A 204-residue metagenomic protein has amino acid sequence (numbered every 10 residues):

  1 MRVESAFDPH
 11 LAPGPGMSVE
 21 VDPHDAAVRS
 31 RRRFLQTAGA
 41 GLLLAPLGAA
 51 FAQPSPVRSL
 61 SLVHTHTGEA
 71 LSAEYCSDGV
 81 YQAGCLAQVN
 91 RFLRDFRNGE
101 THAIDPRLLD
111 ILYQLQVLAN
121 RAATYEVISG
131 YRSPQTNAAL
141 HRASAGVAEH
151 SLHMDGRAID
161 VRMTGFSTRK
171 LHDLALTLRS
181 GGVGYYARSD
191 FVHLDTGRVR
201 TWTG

Functional and structural regions predicted by a protein language model:
M1-R29: N-terminal secretory signal peptides
A27-R33, L42-P56: N-terminal twin-arginine translocation
Q53, R58-V63, G146-G204: Catalytic cores and adjacent binding grooves of peptidoglycan-active enzymes
V57-S61, T67, L71-F92: N-terminal intrinsically disordered, low-complexity segments enriched in P/E/S/T
D78-E126: Active-site acidic/histidine clusters and adjacent loop/turn architecture that either coordinate catalytic ions
L109-Y113, N137, T168, H172: Extracytoplasmic/secreted envelope proteins and their assembly/folding machinery, especially bacterial periplasmic
I111-A122, A143-G146, L174-G181: Structured segments of extracytoplasmic/periplasmic soluble domains in secreted or envelope-associated proteins
Q116-R142: Extended, low-complexity, intrinsically disordered C-terminal regulatory tails of eukaryotic serine/threonine kinases
